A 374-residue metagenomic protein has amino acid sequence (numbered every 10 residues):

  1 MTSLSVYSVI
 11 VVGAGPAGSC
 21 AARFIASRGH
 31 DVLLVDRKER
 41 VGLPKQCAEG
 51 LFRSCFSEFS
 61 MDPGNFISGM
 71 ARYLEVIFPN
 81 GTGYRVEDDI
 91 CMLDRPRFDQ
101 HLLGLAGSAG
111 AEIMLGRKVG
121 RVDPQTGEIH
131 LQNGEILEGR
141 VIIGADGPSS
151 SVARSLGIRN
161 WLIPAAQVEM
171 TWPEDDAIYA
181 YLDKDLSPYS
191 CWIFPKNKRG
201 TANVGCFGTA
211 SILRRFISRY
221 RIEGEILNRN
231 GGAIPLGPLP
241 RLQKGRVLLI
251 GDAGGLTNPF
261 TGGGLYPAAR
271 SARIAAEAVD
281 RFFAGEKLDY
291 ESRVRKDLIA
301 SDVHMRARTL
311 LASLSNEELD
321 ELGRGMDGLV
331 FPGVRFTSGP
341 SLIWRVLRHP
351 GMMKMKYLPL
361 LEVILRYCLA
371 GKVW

Functional and structural regions predicted by a protein language model:
S3-G15: Beta1/beta-strand and adjacent pyrophosphate-binding region of the FAD-binding site in flavoprotein oxidoreductases
A14, A26-K45: Glycine-rich FAD pyrophosphate-binding loop
V41-E75: N-terminal FAD cofactor-binding segment of flavoenzymes
S57, G69-S155, W161-A165: Conserved N-terminal helical subregion
R121, I136, G208-A284, L288-E291: FAD/FMN-dependent oxidoreductases across multiple families
S149-I217: Conserved FAD-binding catalytic core of PHBH/FMO-like flavoproteins
E277-E318: Active-site-proximal substrate-binding core of FAD-dependent oxidoreductases
E318-W374: C-terminal auxiliary extensions adjacent to catalytic cores
